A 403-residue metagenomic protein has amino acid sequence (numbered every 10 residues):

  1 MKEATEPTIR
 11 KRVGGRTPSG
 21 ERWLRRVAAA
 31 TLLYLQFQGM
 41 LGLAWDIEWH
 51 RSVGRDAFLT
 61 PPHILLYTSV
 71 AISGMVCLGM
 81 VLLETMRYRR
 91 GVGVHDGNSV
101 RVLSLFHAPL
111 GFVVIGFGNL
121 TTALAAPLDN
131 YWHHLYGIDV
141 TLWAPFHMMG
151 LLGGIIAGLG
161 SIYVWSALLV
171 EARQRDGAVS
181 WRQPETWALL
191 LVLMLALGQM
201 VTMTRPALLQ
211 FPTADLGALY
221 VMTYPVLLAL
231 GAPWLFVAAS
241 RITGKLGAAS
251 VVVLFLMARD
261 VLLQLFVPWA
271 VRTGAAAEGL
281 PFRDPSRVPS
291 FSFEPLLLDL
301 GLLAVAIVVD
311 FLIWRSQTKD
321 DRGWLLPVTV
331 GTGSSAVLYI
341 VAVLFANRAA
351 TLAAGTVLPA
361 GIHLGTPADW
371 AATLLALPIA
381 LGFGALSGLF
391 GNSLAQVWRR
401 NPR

Functional and structural regions predicted by a protein language model:
K2-A4, I64-L82, M148-S166, M222-S240 (+2 more regions): Hydrophobic cores of alpha-helical transmembrane segments in multi-pass inner/ER membrane proteins, independent
K2-L78: N-terminal signal-anchor module of multipass membrane proteins
K2-V27, M86-L110, L168-T186, W398-R403: Membrane-interfacial, low-structure loops and terminal tails that flank and connect transmembrane helices in multi-pass
T31-M40, G111-D129, G153-A157, P184-R205 (+4 more regions): Alpha-helical transmembrane segments of multi-pass integral membrane proteins
A44-I64, L128-M148, T202-T223, V267-F291 (+1 more regions): Membrane-interface interhelical loops and short amphipathic "cap" helices that link adjacent transmembrane segments
C77-V102, I155-A178, T202-A207, L227-A248: Internal transmembrane alpha-helix with an interfacial aromatic "cap," most often the third helix
S99-V114, P127-L190, T204-A218: Membrane-interface helix-loop-helix junctions at boundaries between adjacent transmembrane segments
L256-M257, V261, P281-L352: Extended, compositionally biased non-globular segments
